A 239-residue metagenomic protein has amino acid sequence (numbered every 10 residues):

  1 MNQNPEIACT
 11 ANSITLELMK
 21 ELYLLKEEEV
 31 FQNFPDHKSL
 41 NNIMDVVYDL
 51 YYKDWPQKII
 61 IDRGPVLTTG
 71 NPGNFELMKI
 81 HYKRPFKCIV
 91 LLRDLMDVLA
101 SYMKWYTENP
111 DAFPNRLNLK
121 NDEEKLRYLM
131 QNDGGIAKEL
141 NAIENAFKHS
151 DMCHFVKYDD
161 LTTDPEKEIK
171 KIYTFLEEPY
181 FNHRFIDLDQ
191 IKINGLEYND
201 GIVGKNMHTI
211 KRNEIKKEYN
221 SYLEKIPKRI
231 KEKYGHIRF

Functional and structural regions predicted by a protein language model:
M1, Y51, M78-K79, I172 (+1 more regions): Broad structural signal for hydrophobic residues in well-ordered alpha-helices, predominantly aliphatic
M1-Y48, D54, I191-L196, K205: PAPS-dependent sulfotransferase catalytic core
Q3, D54-W55, Y82, H149: Short, structurally constrained coil/turn elements that cap an alpha-helix or connect an alpha-helix to the following
P5-A8, I59, Y82-F86: A generic structural motif
V46-P56, E139-F147: CE4/NodB-like, metal-dependent polysaccharide N-deacetylase domain that modifies extracellular/periplasmic N-acetylated
Y48-N74: Glycine-rich phosphate-binding loop used to anchor ATP phosphates in small-molecule kinases, encompassing both
P65-H183, E197, G201-V203: PAPS-dependent sulfotransferase catalytic domain
Y106, F147-K148, E166, T174-F239: PAPS-dependent sulfotransferases, especially Golgi type II membrane carbohydrate sulfotransferases
